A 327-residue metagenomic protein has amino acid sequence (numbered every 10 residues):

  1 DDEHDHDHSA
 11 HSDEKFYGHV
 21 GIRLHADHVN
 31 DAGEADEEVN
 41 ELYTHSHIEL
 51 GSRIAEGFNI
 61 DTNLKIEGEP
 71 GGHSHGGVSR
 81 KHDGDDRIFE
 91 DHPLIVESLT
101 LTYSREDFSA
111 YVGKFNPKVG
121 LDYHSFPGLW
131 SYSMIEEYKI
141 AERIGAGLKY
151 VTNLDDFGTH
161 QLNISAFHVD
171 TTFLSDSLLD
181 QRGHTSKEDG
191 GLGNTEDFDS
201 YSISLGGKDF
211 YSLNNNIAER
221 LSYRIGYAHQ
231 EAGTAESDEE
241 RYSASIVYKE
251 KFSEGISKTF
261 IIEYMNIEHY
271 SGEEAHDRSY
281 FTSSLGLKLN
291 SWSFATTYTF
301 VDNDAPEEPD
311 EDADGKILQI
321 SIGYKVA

Functional and structural regions predicted by a protein language model:
D2-G18, L50-I60, S104-D107, N153-N163 (+4 more regions): Short loop/turn motifs that connect adjacent beta-strands in outer-membrane beta-barrel proteins
E3-H47, D176, F198: Short glycine/proline- and aromatic-enriched beta-strand/turn motifs that initiate or cap beta-hairpins
I22, S46-S52, L99-Y103, A146-Y150 (+4 more regions): Residues on the lipid-exposed face of transmembrane beta-strands in outer-membrane beta-barrel proteins
I22-A32, L64-P70, R105-D107, K114-K118 (+10 more regions): Transmembrane beta-strands of outer-membrane beta-barrel pores
H28-Y43, G71-L94, D122-L129, L174-Q181 (+3 more regions): Outer-membrane beta-barrel translocator domains and adjoining extracellular loop/strand segments of Gram-negative
E38-S46, H92-E97, S104-E106, I140-A146 (+4 more regions): Residues that define the transmembrane beta-barrel architecture of outer-membrane proteins
L42-T172: Outer membrane beta-barrel
E196-E308, D312, I317: Detector for outer-membrane/organellar transmembrane beta-barrel domains, recognizing the amphipathic beta-strand
